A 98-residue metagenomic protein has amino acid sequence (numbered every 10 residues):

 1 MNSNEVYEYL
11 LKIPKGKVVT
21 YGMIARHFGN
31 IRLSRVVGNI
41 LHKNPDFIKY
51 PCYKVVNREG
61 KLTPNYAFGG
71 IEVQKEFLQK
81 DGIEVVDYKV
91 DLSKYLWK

Functional and structural regions predicted by a protein language model:
M1-K98: Nucleic acid-binding interface residues in structured DNA/RNA-binding domains, emphasizing the DNA-engaging scaffolds
